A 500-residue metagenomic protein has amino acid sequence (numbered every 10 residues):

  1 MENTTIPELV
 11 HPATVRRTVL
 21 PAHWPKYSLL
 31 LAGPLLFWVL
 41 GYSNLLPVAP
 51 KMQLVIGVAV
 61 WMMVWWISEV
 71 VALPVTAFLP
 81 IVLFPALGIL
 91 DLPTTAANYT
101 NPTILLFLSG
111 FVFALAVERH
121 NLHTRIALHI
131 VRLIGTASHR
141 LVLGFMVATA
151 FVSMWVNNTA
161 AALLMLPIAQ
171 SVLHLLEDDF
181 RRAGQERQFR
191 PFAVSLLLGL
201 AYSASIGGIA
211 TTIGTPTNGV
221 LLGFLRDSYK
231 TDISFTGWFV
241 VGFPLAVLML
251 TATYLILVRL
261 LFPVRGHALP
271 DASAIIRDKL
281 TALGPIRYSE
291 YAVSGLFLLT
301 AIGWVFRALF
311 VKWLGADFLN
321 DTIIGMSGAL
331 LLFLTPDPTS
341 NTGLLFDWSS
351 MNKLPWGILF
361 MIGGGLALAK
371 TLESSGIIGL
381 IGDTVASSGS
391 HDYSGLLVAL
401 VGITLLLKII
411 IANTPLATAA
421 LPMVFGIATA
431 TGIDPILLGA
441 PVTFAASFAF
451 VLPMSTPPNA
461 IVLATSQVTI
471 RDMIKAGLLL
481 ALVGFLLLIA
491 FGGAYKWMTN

Functional and structural regions predicted by a protein language model:
M1-L106, D227-K230, G237-D383, L479-F485 (+1 more regions): Hydrophobic transmembrane alpha-helices of multi-pass small-molecule transporters
T18, W61, P74-R187, N352 (+1 more regions): Membrane-embedded alpha-helical segments and adjacent helix-loop junctions characteristic of multi-pass solute
G33-L36, G57-V64, F145-A150, L200-S203 (+2 more regions): Hydrophobic, membrane-inserted alpha-helices
L105, S109-G110, A114, G144 (+19 more regions): Alpha-helical transmembrane segments of multi-pass inner-membrane proteins, especially transporters/permeases
F111, F151-P167, L173, F180 (+5 more regions): Alpha-helical transmembrane segments and, especially, the helix-loop junctions at the ends of these helices
L176-A193, L260-L283, P338-S349, D434 (+1 more regions): Alpha-helical transmembrane segments
D179, Q188, A201, F243 (+2 more regions): C-terminal transmembrane helix pair
